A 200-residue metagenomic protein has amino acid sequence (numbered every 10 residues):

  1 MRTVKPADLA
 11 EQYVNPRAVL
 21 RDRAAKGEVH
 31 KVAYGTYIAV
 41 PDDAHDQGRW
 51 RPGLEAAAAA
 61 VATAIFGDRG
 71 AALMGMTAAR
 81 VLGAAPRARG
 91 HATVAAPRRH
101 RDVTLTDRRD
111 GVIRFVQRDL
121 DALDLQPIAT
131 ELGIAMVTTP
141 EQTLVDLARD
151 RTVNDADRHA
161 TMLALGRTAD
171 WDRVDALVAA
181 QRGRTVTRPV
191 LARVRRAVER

Functional and structural regions predicted by a protein language model:
R2-I128: Short gly/ser-rich loop at a beta-strand->alpha-helix junction or flexible surface loop bordering the NTP-binding
R87, H91, P97, V112 (+1 more regions): Hydrophobic alpha-helical interaction segments
